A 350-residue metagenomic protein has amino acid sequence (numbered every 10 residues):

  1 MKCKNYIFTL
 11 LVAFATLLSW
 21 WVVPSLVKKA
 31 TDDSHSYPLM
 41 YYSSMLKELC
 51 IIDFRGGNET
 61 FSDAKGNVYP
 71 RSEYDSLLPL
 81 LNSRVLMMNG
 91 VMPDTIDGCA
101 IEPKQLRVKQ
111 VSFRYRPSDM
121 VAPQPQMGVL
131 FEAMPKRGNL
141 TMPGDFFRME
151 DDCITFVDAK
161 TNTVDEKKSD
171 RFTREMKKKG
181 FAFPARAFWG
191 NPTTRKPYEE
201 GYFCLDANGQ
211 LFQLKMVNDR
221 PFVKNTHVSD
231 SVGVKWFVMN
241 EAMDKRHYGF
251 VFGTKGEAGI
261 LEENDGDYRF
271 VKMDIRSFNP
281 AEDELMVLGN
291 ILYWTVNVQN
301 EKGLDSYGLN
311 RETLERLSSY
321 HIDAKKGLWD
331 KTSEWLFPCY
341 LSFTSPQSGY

Functional and structural regions predicted by a protein language model:
Y6-S25: Hydrophobic membrane-insertion alpha-helices, especially the h-region of bacterial N-terminal signal peptides
V22-C50: Alpha-helical transmembrane signal-anchor/signal-peptide segments
S36-Y42, S72-S112, R116-P117, Q124-P143 (+4 more regions): Repeated scaffold domains used in trafficking and secretory/extracellular systems, primarily beta-propellers
Y42-R71: Short extracytoplasmic
C50-I51, D145-M149, G201-A207, H247-I260 (+1 more regions): Short beta-strand motif characteristic of blades in beta-propeller domains
D151-E166, G209-K215, K255-Y268, Q299-S319: Structural motif
V164-K177, F222-D230, E262-E263, Y268-F278 (+1 more regions): Beta-propeller fold detector
L205, W294-L341: Extended, hydrophilic extramembrane loops/domains of integral membrane proteins
